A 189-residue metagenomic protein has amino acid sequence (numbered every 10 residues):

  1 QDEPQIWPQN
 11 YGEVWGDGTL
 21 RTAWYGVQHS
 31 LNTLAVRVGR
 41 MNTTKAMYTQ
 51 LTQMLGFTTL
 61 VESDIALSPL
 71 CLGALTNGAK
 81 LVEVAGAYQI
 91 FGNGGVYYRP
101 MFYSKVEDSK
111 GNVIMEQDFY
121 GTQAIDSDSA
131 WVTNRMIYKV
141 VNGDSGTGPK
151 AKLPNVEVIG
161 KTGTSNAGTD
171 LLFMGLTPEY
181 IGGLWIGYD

Functional and structural regions predicted by a protein language model:
D2-F57, D64-N93, K139: Active-site-adjacent helix/loop patches that line small-molecule binding or acyl-intermediate pockets
Y25-H29, G78-D189: A penicillin-recognizing enzyme superfamily signal
V38-M41, T49-M54, E62-L67, R99-S104 (+1 more regions): Short coil/turn segments at secondary-structure boundaries
T59-D64, I186-D189: The feature captures the short pre-catalytic strand/loop hairpin that immediately precedes and shapes the active-site
V61, S68-C71, D108, M115: Serine/threonine-rich low-complexity intrinsically disordered regions
